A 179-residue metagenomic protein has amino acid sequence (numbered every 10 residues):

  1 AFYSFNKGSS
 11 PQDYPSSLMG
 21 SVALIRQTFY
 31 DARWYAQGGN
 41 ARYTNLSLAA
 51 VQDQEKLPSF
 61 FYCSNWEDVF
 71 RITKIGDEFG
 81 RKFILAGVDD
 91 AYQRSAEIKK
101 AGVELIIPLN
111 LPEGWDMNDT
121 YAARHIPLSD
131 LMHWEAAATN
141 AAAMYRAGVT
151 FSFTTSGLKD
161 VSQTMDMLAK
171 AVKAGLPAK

Functional and structural regions predicted by a protein language model:
A1-G87: Polyanionic/metal-chelating signatures
P15, A49, F70, F79 (+2 more regions): Extracytoplasmic and endomembrane cell-envelope/extracellular-matrix remodeling and assembly machinery
M19, C63-V69, Y92, W134-A138 (+1 more regions): Conserved structured core elements
P58, E104-K179: His/Asp/Glu-enriched, well-ordered alpha-helical/loop segment that forms or immediately abuts the divalent-metal
G76-K82, K99-I106, G148-T150: Glycine-enriched alpha-helix->loop->beta-strand junction motifs that scaffold or abut catalytic
I84-D89, I106-P108: Short internal beta-strands
D90-A101: Active-site-adjacent beta->alpha loops and helix N-cap segments on the catalytic face of soluble alpha/beta enzymes
